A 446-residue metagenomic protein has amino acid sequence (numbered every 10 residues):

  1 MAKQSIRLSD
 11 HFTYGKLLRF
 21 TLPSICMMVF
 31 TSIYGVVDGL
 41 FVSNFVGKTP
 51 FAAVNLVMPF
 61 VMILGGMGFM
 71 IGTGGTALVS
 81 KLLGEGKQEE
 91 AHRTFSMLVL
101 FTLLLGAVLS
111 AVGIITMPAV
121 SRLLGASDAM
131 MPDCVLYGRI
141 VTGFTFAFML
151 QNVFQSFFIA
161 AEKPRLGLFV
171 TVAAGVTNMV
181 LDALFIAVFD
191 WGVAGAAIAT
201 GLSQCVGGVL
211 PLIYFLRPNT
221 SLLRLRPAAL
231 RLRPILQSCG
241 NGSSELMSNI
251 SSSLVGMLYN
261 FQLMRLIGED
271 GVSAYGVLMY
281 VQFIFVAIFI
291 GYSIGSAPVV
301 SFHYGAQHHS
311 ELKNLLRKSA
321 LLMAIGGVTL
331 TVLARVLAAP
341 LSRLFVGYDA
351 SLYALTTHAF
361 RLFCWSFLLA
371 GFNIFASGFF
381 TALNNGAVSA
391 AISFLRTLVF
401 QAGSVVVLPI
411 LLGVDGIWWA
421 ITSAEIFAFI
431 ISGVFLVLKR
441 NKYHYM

Functional and structural regions predicted by a protein language model:
M1-T21, V79-F146, V188-S243, V300-S366 (+1 more regions): Short alpha-helical transmembrane segments in multi-pass integral membrane proteins
S9-V46, P59-G74, L78, L82 (+5 more regions): N-terminal transmembrane alpha-helices
R19-D38, I140, Q151, A174 (+5 more regions): Transmembrane helical elements of multi-pass membrane transporters/channels
I33-F51, S121-D128, L184-W191, S253-I284 (+3 more regions): Helix-terminus/linker motif at the lipid-water interface of multi-pass membrane proteins
D38, G75, T116-M117, F154 (+12 more regions): Hydrophobic/aromatic residues in alpha-helical transmembrane segments
F51-A111, F148-G167, A274-A338, A370-I392: Small-residue-rich hydrophobic transmembrane alpha-helices
I63-G66, N178-A183, G208-L212, F283-A287 (+3 more regions): Hydrophobic transmembrane alpha-helices of multi-pass small-molecule transporters
G72, I140-I159, V170-N178, A196-V209 (+5 more regions): Short runs within selected transmembrane alpha-helices of multi-pass transporters and secretion channels
